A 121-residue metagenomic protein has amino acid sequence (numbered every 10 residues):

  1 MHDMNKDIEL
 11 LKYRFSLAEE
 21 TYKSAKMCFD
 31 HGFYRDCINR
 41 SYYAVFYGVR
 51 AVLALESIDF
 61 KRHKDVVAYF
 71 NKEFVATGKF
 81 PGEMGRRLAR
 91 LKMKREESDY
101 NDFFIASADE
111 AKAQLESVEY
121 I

Functional and structural regions predicted by a protein language model:
M1-I121: Terminal alpha-helical segments
